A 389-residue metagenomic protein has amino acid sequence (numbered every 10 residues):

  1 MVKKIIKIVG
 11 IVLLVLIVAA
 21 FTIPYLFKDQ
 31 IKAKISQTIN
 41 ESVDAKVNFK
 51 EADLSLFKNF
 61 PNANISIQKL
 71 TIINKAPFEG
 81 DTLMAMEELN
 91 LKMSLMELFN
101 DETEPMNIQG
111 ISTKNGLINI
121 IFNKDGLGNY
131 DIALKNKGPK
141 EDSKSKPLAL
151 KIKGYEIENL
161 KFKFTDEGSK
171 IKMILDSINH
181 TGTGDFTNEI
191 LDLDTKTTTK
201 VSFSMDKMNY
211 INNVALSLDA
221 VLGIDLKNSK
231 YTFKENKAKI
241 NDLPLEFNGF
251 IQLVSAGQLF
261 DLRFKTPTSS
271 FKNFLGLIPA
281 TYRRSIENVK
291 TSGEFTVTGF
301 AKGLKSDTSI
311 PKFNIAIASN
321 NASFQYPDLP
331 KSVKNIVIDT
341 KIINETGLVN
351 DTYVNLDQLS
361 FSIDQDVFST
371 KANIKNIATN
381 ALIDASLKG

Functional and structural regions predicted by a protein language model:
M1-K46: N-terminal type II signal-anchor transmembrane helix that functions as the membrane-insertion/stop-transfer segment
A45, P61-N64, Q68-I190, F247 (+5 more regions): Secondary-structure transition motifs
A45-E51, E294: A short, amphipathic edge element
A52-N62: Short edge beta-strands and adjacent turn/loop segments
L95-F99, A301-S306, N344-T346: Outer-membrane beta-barrel proteins
F99-E104, D307-I310, V349-N350: Short loop/turn motifs that connect adjacent beta-strands in outer-membrane beta-barrel proteins
T103, K153, F164-T298, Y326-G389: Interface amphipathic segments
